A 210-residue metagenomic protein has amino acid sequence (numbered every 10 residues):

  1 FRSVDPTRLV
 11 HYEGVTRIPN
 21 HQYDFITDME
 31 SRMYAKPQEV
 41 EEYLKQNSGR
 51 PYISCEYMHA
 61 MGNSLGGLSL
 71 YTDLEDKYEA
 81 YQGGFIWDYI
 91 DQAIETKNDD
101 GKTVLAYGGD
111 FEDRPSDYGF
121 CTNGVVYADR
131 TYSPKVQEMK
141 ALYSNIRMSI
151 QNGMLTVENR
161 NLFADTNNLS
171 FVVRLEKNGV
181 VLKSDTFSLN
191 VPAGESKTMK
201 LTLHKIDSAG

Functional and structural regions predicted by a protein language model:
F1-M154, N161-N167, V172-V181: Extended substrate-binding grooves/exosites of carbohydrate-active enzymes
N159-N161, K205: Non-cytosolic beta-sheet module surface loops
L169-A209: Intrinsically disordered, low-complexity Pro/Gly/Ser/Thr-rich segments with frequent PxxP/GP/PP motifs and embedded
